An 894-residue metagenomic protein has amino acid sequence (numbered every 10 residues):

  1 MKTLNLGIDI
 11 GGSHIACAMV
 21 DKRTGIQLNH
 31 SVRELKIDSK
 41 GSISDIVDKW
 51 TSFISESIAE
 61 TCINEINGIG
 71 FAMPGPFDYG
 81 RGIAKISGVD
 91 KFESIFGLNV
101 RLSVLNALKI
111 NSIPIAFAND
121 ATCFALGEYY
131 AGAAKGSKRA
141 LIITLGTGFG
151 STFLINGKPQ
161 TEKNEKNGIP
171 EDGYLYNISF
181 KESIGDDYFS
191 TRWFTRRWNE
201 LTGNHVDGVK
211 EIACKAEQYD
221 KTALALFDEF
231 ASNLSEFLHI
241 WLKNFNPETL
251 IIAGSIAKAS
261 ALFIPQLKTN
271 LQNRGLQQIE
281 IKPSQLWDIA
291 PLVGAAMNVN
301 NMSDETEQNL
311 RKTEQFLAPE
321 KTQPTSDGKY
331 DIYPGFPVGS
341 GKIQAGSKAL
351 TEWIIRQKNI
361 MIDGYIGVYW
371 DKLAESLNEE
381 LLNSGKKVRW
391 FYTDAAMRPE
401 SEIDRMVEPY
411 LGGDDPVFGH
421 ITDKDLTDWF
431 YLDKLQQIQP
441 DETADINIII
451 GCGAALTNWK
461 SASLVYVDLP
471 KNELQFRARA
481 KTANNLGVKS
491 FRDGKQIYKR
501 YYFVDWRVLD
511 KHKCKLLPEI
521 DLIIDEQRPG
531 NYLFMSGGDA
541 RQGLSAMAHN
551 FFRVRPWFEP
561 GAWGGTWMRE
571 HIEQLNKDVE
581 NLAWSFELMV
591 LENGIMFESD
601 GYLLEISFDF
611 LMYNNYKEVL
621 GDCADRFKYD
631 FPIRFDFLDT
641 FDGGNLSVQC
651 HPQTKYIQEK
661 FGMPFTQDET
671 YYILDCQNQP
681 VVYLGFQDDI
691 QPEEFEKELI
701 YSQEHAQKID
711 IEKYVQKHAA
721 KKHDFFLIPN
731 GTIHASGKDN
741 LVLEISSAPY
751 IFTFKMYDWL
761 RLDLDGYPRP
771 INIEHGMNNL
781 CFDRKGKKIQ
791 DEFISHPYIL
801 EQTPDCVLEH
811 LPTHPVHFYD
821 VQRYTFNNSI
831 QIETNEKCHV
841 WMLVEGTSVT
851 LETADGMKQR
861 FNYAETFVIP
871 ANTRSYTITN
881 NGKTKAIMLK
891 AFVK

Functional and structural regions predicted by a protein language model:
K2-L4, A18-V20, L28-V32, K40-I43 (+7 more regions): Glycine/GP-enriched mid-protein hinge/lid loop-to-helix segment characteristic of carbohydrate kinases
K36-I63, S183-D187, W193-L262, E280-P291: Adenine-nucleotide phosphate-binding core of ATP-dependent small-molecule kinases
K40, V47-D48, G68-I69, G75-R139 (+1 more regions): Glycine-rich phosphate-binding loop and adjoining helix at the ATP-binding site of ATP-dependent phosphoryl-transfer
L224, F316, E320-A345, N383-I446: ATP-dependent small-molecule kinase phosphotransfer cores that center on conserved nucleotide phosphate-binding segments
A349-L350, I520-E693, D758-I799, V821-R823: Transition-metal
D630, T640-N645, Q653, C676-Q679 (+3 more regions): Ligand-binding loop in jelly-roll beta-barrel domains
D642-G644, D668-E669, I673-K697, Y701-S702 (+3 more regions): Glycine- and acidic-residue-biased ligand/ion/polar-headgroup-sensing regions
V715-L727, T853-T873: Short acidic-glycine-tyrosine-enriched beta hairpin
